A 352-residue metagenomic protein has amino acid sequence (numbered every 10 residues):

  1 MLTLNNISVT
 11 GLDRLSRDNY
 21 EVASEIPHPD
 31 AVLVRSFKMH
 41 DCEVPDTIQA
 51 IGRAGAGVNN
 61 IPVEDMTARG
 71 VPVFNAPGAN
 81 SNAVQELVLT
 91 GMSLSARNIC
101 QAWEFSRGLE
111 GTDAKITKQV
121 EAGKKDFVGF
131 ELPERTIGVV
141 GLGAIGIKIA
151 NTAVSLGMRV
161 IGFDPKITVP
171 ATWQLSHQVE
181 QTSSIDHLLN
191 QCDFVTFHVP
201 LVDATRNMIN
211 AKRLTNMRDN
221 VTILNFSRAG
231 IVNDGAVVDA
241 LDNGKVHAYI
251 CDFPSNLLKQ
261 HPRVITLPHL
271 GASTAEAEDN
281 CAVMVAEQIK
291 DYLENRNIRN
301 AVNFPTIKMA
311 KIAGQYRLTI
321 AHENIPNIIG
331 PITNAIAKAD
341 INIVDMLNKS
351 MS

Functional and structural regions predicted by a protein language model:
M1-A76, N190, N210-K212, N233 (+1 more regions): An N-terminal-biased, well-structured beta-alpha scaffold segment characteristic of Rossmann-like dinucleotide-binding
H40-E43, P165-L257, S273: Rossmann-like adenosine-cofactor binding region
P77-T136, N300-A301: Phosphate-binding beta-alpha-beta segment of Rossmann-like dinucleotide-binding domains, i.e., the NAD(P)
Q85-E104, N151-M158, V283-N297, T333 (+2 more regions): Oxidoreductase and adenylate-handling cofactor-binding alpha/beta cores
R135, L142-G143: Glycine-rich Rossmann-fold phosphate-binding loop(s) that bind the pyrophosphate of adenine dinucleotide cofactors
G146-I147: N-terminal Rossmann-fold NAD(P) dinucleotide-binding loop
D219-I312, E323: Rossmann-like dinucleotide-binding domain for NAD(H)/NADP(H)
R299-S352: A conserved regulatory-domain signal marking ACT and ACT-like small-molecule sensing domains and adjacent regulatory
